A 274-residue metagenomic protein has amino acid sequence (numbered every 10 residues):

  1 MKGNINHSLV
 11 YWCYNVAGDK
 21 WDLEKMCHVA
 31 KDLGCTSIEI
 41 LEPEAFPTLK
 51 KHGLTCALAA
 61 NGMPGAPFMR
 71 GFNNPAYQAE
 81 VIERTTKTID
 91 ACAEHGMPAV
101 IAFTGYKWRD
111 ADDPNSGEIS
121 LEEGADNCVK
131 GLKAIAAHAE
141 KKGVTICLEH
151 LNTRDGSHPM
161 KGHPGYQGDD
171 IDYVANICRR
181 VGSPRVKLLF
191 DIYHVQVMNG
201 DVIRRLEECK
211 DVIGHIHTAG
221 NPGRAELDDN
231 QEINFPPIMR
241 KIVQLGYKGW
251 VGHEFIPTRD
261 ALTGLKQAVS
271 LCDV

Functional and structural regions predicted by a protein language model:
M1-G34, E39, E44, G96-P98 (+4 more regions): Histidine-acidic metal/acid-base catalytic patches
E24-L41, T55-M69, A76: N-terminal substrate-binding region of glycoside hydrolase catalytic domains
P43-L54: Active-site-adjacent beta->alpha loops and helix N-cap segments on the catalytic face of soluble alpha/beta enzymes
E44-A45, M63, Y106-K107, N152-R154 (+1 more regions): Conserved beta-strand edge residues that scaffold enzyme active sites
H52-C56, F72-N74, N115-G117, G162-H163 (+1 more regions): Short low-complexity, flexible loop/linker segments enriched in glycine and/or proline with clustered acidic
L54-G62, A102, E149, K210-G220: Non-cysteine beta-strand/loop elements that form the S-adenosyl-L-methionine
N74-K187, V197: Active-site acidic/histidine proton-transfer and metal-coordination neighborhood in alpha/beta enzyme cores
